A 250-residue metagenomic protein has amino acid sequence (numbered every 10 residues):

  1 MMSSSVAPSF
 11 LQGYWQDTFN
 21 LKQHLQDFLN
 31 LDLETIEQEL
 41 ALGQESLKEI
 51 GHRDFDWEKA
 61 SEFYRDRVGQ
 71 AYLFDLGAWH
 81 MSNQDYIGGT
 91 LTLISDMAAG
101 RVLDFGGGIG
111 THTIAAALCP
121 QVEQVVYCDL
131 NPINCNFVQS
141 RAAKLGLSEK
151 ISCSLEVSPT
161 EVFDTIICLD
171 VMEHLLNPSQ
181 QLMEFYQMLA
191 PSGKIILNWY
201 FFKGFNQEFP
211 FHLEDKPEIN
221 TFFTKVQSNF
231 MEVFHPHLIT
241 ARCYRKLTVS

Functional and structural regions predicted by a protein language model:
M2-P159, N198, F205-T248: Conserved N-terminal segment of class I S-adenosyl-L-methionine
I133, L176-Q180: Short N-terminal helix/helix-N-cap motif within the alpha/beta-hydrolase-1
I167: A conserved beta-strand element that flanks and buttresses the S-adenosyl-L-methionine
D170-H174: Short catalytic micro-motifs in class I SAM-dependent methyltransferases
L175-L176, N206: Activation segment
Q180-P191: A short glycine-rich, Lys/Arg-flanked "PGG" loop and its adjoining helix->strand segment in the class I
S192-Y200: Conserved beta-strand signature within the Rossmann-like core of class I S-adenosyl-L-methionine
